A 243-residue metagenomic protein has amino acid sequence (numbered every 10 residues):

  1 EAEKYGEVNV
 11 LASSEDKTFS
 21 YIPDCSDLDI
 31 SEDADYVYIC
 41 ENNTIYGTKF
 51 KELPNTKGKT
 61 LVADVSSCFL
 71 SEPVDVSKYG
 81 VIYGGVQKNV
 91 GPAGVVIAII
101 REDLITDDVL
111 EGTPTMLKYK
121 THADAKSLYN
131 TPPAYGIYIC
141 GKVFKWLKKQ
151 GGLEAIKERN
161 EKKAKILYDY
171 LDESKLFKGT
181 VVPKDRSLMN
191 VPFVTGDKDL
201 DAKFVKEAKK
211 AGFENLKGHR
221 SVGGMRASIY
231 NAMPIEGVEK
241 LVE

Functional and structural regions predicted by a protein language model:
A2, S14-F69: Active-site phosphate-binding strand-loop segment of PLP-dependent enzymes
V10-S13, I39, L61-V65, Y83-G85 (+1 more regions): General beta-strand structural signal in soluble alpha/beta enzymes
V62, V76-Q87, V96: Conserved active-site segment immediately N-terminal to the catalytic lysine that forms the internal aldimine
V86-Y168, V182: Active-site C-terminal subdomain of aminotransferase-like
L176-T180, G212-G218: A short linear hydrophobic-aromatic micro-motif
F177-A208: Conserved PLP-binding catalytic core of the aspartate aminotransferase-like
K210, H219-E243: PLP-dependent enzyme catalytic core of the Aspartate aminotransferase-like
